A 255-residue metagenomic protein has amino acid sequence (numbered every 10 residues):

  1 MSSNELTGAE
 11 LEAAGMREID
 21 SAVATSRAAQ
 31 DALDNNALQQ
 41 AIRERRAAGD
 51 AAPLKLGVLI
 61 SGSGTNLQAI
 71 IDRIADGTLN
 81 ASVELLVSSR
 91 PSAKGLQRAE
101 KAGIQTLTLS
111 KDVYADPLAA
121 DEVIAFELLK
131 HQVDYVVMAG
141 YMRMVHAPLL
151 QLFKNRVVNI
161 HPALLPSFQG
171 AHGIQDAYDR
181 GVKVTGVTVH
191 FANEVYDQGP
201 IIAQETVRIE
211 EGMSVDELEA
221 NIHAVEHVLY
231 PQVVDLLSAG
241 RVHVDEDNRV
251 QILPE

Functional and structural regions predicted by a protein language model:
N4-K94: N-terminal Rossmann-like dinucleotide-binding module
T7, E12, D34, V244-E255: A short, charged, Gly/Pro-tolerant segment at domain boundaries
D50, L56-G57, T65, L79-V83 (+1 more regions): N-terminal glycine-/serine-/threonine-rich beta1-alpha1-beta2 phosphate-ribose binding loop of Rossmann-like
I60, P117, D121, E219-H227: Amphipathic, non-transmembrane alpha-helical scaffold segments
L67, G95-L96, D121, A171-I174 (+1 more regions): A general structural signal for well-ordered alpha-helical segments in protein cores
R73, S89, A139-Q251: Donor/substrate-binding cores of folate-linked one-carbon enzymes
E84, D134, N155: Conserved acidic residues
Q105, D134, K183: Residue-level detector of anion-binding/catalytic polar loops
